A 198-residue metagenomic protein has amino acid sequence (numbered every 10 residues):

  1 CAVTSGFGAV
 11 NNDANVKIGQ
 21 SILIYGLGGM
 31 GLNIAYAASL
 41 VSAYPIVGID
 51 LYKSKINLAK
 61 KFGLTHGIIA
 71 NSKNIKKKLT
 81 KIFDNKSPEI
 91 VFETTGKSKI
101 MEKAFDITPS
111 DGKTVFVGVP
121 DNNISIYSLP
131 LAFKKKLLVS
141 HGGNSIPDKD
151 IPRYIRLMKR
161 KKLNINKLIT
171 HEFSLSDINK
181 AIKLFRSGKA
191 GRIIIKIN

Functional and structural regions predicted by a protein language model:
C1-K73: Mid-domain Rossmann-like dinucleotide-binding core that forms the NAD(H)/NADP(H) cofactor-binding site
V3, K76, P88, M101 (+1 more regions): A general structural signal for well-ordered alpha-helical segments in protein cores
A14-I18, N57, K61-K136: Glycine-rich cofactor phosphate-binding loops and adjacent beta1-alpha1 units of small-molecule cofactor enzyme domains
L23, V47, K113-V115, L138 (+1 more regions): Structural detector of well-ordered beta-strand residues that form the stable sheet scaffold of enzyme domains
A43-Y44, S87, L163-K167: A local structural motif
Y52, P120, G143: Residues in the short beta-alpha loop(s) of Rossmann-like NAD(P)-binding domains
E102-D106, I151-N198: C-terminal hydrophobic helical "lid"/dimerization subdomain of Rossmann-like NAD(P)H-dependent oxidoreductases
K113-V115, Y127-K167: Rossmann-fold dehydrogenase core element
